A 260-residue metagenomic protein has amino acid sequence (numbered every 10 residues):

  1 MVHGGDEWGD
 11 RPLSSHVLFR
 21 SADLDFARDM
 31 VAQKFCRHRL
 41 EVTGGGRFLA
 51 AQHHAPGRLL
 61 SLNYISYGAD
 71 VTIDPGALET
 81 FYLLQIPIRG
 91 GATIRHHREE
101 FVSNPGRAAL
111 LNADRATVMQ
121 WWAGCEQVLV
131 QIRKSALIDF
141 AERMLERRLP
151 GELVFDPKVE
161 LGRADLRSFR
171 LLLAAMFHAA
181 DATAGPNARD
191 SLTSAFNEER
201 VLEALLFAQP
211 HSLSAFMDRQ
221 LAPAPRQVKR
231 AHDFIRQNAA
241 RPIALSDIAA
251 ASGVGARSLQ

Functional and structural regions predicted by a protein language model:
V2-R47, T93-A239, A244-S246, A250-A256: Alpha-helical bundle regulatory/interaction domains
F26-V31, R47-A69: A short glycine-rich, His/Asp/Glu-containing loop-to-beta-strand
Q52-H53, I73-P75, E99, V118-Q120: Short, flexible, glycine/charge-rich loop motifs used to bind or transfer phosphoryl groups or to couple energy/partner
H54, L62-Y64, L83-L84, E100 (+2 more regions): Conserved hydrophobic/aromatic beta-strand scaffold that supports enzyme active sites
A55-R58, A77, A123, R148: A generic structural signal for short, non-catalytic loop/turn and secondary-structure boundary residues
G57-L60, Y67-H97, R133-K134: Glycine- and acidic-residue-biased ligand/ion/polar-headgroup-sensing regions
L259-Q260: Short hydrophobic/aromatic patch on the recognition helix
